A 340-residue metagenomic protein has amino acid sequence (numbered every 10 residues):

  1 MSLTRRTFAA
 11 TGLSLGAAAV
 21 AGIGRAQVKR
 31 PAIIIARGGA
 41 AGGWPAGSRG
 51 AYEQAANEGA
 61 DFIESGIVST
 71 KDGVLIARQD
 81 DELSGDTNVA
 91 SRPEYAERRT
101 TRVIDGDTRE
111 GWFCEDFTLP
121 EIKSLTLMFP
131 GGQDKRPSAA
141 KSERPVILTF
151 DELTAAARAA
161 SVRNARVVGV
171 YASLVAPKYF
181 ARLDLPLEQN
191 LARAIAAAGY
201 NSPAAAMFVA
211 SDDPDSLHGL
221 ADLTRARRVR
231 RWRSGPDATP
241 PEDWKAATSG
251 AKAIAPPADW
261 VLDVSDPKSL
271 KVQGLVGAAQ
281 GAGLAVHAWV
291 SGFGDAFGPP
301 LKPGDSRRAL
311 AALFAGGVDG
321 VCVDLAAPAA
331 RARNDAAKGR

Functional and structural regions predicted by a protein language model:
L3-T4, A9-R340: Phosphate-group recognition and catalysis centered on beta-loop-alpha active-site segments
